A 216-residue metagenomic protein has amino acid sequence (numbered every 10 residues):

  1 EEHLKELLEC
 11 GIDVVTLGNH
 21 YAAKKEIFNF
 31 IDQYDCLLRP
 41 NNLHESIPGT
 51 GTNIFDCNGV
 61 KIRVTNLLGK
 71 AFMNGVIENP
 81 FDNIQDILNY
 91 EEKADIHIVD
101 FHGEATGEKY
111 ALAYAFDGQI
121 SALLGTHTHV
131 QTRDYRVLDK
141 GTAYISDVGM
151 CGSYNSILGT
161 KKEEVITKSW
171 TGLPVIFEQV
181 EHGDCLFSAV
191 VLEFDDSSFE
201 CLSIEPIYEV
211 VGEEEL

Functional and structural regions predicted by a protein language model:
E1-L216: Acidic, metal/ion-coordinating pockets
